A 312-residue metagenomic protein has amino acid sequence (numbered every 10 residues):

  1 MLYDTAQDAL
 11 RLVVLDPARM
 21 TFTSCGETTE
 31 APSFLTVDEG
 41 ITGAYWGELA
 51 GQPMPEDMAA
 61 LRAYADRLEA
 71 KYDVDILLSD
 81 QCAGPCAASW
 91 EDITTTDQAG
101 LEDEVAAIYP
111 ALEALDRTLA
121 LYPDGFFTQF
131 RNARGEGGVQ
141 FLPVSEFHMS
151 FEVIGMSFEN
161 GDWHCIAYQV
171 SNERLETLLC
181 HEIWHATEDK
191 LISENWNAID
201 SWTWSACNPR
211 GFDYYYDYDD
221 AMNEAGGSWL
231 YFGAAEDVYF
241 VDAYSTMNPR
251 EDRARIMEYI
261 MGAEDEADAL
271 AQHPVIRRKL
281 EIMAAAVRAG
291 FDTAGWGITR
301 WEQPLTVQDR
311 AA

Functional and structural regions predicted by a protein language model:
Y3-P110, D219-G233, R250: Non-catalytic architectural context of zinc metalloproteases
T5, T21-T23, T28-T29, T36 (+11 more regions): Residue-identity detector for threonine
L12-V14, M20-T23, L78, C86 (+1 more regions): Auxiliary, metal-adjacent structural segments of Zn-dependent hydrolase domains
A63, A114, F126, V275-R278 (+1 more regions): Exposed alpha-helical structural elements
L68, L115-F130, I183, T187 (+2 more regions): Hydrophobic, Leu/Ile/Phe/Ala-enriched alpha-helical segments that form helix-helix packing faces
R134-A312: Active-site-flanking segments in enzyme catalytic domains
